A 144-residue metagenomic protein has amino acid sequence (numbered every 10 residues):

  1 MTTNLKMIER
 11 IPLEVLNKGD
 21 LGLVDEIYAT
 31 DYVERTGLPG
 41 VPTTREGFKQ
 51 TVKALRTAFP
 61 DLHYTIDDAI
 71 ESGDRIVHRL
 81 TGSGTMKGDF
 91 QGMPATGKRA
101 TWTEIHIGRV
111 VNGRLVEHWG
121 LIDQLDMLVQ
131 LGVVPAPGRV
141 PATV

Functional and structural regions predicted by a protein language model:
M1-V144: C-terminal and inter-domain tail/linker signature
